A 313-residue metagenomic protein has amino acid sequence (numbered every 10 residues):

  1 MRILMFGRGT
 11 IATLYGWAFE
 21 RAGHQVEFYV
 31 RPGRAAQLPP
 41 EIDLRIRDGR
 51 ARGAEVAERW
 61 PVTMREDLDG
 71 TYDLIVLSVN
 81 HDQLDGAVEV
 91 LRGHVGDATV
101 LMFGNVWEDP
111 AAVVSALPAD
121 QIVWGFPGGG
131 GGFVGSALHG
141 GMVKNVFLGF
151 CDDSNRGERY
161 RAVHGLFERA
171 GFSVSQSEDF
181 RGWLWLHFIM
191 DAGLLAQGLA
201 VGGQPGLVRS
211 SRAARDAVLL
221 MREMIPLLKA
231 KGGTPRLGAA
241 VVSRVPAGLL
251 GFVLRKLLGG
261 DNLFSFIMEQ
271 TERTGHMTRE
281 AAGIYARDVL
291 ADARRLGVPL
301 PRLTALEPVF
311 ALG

Functional and structural regions predicted by a protein language model:
M1-A54: NAD(P)+-binding Rossmann beta1-loop-alpha1 motif at the extreme N-terminus of oxidoreductases
H24, F172, G233: Short phosphate-binding/catalytic loops that engage adenosine nucleotides
V30-P32, R65-E66, G104, F126 (+2 more regions): Residues at the C-termini of beta-strands that transition into short coil/loop
A54-H139: Rossmann-like NAD(P)(H) cofactor-binding subdomain of soluble oxidoreductases
D109-H187, G193: Rossmann-fold dinucleotide-binding core
A137-F150, L199-R209, S265-H276: Helix-loop-beta segment of a Rossmann-like dinucleotide-binding subdomain
R181-I225: Active-site-proximal catalytic alpha-helix in oxidoreductases
V218, I225-G313: NAD(P)-dependent Rossmann-like dehydrogenase/reductase catalytic/cofactor-binding core
